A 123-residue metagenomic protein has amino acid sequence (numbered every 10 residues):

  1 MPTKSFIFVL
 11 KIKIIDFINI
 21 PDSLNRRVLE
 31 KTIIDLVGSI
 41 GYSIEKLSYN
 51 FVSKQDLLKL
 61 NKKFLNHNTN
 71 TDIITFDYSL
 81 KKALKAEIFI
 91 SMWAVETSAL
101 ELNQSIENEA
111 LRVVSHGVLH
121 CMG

Functional and structural regions predicted by a protein language model:
M1-L111, L119-G123: An acidic/histidine-cluster motif and surrounding catalytic segment that typifies divalent-metal-assisted enzyme active
H116: Nucleotide phosphate-binding/pyrophosphate-handling subdomain across enzymes that bind or process nucleotide phosphates
